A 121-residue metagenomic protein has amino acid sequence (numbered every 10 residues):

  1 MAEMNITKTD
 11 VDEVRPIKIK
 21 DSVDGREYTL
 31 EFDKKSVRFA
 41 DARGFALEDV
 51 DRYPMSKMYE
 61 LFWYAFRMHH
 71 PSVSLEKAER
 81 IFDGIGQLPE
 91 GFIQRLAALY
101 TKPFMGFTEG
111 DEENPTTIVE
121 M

Functional and structural regions predicted by a protein language model:
M1-V23, R38, A42-R52, H70-M121: Charged interaction scaffolds used for protein-protein
Y28-L30: Short, isolated positions in well-ordered beta-strands
F32-R38: A short, sequence-level motif marking secondary-structure junctions
K57-M68, Q94, A98: Short, hydrophobic/amphipathic alpha-helical patches that form generic packing surfaces within helical domains
